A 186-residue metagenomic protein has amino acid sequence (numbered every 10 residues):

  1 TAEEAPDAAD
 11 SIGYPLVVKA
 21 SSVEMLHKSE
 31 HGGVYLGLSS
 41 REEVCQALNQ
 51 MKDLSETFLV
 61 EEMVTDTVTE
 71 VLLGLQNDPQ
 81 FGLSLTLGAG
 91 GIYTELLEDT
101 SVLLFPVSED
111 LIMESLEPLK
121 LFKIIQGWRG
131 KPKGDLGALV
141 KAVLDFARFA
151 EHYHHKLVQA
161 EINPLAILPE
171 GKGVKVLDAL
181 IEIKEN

Functional and structural regions predicted by a protein language model:
T1-N186: ATP-dependent carboxylate/acyl-activation modules
